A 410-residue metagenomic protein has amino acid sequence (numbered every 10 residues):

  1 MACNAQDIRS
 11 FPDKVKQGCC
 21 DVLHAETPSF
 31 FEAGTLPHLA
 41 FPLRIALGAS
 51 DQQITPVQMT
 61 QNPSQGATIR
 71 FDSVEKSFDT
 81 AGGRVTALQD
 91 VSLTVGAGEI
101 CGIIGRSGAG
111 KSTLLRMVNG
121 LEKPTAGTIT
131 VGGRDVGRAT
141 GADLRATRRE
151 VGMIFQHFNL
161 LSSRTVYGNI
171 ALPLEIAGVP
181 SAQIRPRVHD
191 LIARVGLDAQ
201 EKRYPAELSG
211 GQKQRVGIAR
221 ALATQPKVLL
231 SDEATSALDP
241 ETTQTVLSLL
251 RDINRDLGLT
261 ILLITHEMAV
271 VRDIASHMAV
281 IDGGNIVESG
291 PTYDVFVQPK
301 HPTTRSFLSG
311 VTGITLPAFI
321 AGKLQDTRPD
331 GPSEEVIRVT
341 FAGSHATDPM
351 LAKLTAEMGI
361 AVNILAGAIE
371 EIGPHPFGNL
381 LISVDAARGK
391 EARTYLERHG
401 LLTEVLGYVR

Functional and structural regions predicted by a protein language model:
T80-V85, V136-G152, I176-A182, V295-P299: ABC ATPase NBD coupling module
N119: Helix-to-loop junction immediately C-terminal to a conserved catalytic motif
R134-D135, A171, E175, A182-A199: Conserved ABC ATPase "signature" region
Y204-L208, Q212: Conserved ABC ATPase signature
Q225: Conserved catalytic motifs of ABC-family nucleotide-binding domains
V271-D273: A short, surface-exposed alpha-helical micro-motif characterized by mixed small hydrophobic and charged/polar residues
S289-G290, Q298: ABC ATPase "signature
